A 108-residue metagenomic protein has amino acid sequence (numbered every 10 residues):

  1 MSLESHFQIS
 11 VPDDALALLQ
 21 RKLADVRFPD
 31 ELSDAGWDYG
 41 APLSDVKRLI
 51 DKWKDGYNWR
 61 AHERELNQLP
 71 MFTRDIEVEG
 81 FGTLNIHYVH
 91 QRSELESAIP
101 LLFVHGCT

Functional and structural regions predicted by a protein language model:
M1-H6: Basic/polar N-terminal segments that are highly enriched at the extreme N-terminus, encompassing both cleavable
I9: Phosphate/pyrophosphate-binding loops and the adjoining catalytic core of nucleotide-dependent enzymes
L16-R92: Non-catalytic accessory segments flanking enzyme active sites
Q91-S93, G106-C107: An acidic- and aromatic-residue-enriched active-site/binding cleft used to recognize and process polar
S97-G106: Short beta-strand element of the alpha/beta-hydrolase
